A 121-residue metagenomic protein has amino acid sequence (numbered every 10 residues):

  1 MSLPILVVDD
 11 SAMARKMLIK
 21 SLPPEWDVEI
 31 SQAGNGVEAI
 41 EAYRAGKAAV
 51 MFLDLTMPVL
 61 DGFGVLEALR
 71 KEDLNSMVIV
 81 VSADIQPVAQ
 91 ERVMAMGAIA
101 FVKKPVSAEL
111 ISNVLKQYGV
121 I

Functional and structural regions predicted by a protein language model:
A12-S31, M96: Two-component/phosphorelay signaling modules centered on CheY-like receiver
N35-E38, D61-G64: Acidic catalytic/metal-coordinating carboxylates
G46-F52: Active-site beta3 strand of CheY-like receiver
M57: Receiver (REC) domain active-site loop signature in two-component systems and cognate sites in sensor histidine kinases
I85-A100, N113: Alpha4 helix (beta4-alpha4-beta5 surface) of REC/receiver domains from two-component response regulators
V106-L115: C-terminal output helix
